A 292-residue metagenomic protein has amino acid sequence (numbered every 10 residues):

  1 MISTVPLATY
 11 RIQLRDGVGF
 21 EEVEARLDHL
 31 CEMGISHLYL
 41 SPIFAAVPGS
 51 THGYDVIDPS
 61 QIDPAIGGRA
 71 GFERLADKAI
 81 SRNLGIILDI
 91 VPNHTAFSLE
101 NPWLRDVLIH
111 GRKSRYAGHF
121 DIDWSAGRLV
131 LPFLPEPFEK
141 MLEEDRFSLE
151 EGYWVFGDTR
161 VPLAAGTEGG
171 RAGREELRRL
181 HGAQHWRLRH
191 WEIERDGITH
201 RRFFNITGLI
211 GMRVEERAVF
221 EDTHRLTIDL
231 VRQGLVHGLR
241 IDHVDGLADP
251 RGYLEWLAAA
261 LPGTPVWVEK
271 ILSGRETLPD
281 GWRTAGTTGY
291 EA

Functional and structural regions predicted by a protein language model:
I2-R201, Q233, H243-A292: Acidic/aromatic-lined carbohydrate-recognition and catalytic surfaces of CAZymes acting on diverse glycans
L14, I210, V214-A218, V244-D245: Generic amphipathic alpha-helical segments used as scaffolds and interaction surfaces in large, multi-domain proteins
G197-R202, T207, G211-E216: N- or domain-start disorder-to-order transition segments that initiate the globular core
E216-R232: Structured alpha-helical segments in the cores of large, soluble enzyme domains
G238-L239: Conserved, well-ordered alpha-helix/loop/beta-strand core segments that scaffold catalytic motifs
